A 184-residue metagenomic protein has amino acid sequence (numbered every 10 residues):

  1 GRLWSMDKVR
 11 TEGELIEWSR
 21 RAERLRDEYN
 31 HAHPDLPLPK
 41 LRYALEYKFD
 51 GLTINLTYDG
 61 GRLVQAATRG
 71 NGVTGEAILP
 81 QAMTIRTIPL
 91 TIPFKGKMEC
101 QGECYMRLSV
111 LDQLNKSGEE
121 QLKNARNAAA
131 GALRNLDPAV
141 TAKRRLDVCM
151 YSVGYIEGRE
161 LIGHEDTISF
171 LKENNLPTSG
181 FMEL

Functional and structural regions predicted by a protein language model:
G1-L184: RNA/tRNA-interacting regions in translation and RNA-turnover enzymes
